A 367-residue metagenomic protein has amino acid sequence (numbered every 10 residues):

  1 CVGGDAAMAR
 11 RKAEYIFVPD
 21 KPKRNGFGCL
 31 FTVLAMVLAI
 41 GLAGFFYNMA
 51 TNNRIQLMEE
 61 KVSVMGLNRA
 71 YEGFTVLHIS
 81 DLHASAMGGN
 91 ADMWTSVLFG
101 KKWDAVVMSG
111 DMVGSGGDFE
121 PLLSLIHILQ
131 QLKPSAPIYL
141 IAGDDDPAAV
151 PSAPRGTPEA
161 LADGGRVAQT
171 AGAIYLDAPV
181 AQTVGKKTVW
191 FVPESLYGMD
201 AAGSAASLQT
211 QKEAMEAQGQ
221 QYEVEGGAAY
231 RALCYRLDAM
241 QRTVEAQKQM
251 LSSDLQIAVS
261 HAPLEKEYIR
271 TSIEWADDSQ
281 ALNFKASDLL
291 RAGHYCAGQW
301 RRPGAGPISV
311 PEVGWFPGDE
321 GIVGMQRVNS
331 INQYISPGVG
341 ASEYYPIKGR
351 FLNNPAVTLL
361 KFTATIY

Functional and structural regions predicted by a protein language model:
C1-F27: N-terminal Lys/Arg-rich, disordered targeting/topogenic segments
L30-N48: Hydrophobic membrane-insertion alpha-helices, especially the h-region of bacterial N-terminal signal peptides
S63-L77, A173, P179-P193, G198 (+4 more regions): Beta-strand-turn-beta hairpins that frame and shape the catalytic cleft of phosphate-ester-processing enzymes
F74-I174: Membrane-embedded segments
L77-S80, A105-D111, P137-D144, L176-A178 (+3 more regions): Active-site neighborhood of phospho(di)ester-bond hydrolases with catalytic His/Asp-centered motifs
A84-G89, G114-G117, A142-S152, D177-V184 (+5 more regions): Active-site environment of divalent metal-dependent phosphoester hydrolases
T170-G172, G185-Q256, K266-E267, W275-D277 (+1 more regions): Binuclear metal-dependent hydrolase catalytic cores centered on His/Asp/Glu-rich metal-binding motifs
L264-A356: Conserved beta-sheet core of the metallophosphoesterase superfamily
